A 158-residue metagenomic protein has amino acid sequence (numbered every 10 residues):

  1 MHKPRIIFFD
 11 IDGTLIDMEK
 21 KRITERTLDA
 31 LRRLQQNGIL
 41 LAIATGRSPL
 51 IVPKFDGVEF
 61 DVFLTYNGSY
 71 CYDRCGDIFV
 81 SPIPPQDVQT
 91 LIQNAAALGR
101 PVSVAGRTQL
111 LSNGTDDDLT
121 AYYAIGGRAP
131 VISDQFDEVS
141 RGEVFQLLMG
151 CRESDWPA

Functional and structural regions predicted by a protein language model:
H2, V58, G142: Structured loop/turn residues at beta-strand edges in well-structured enzyme cores
K3-K20: Asp-based phosphoryl-transfer active-site loop
F8-D10, Y70-D73, S140: Short, basic/glycine-rich phosphate-binding loops at helix/coil junctions that contact nucleotide phosphates
D12, G68, R152: Flexible loop residues that form catalytic and substrate-binding hotspots at small-molecule/glycan-binding clefts
I23-T24: A short acidic/small-residue loop/turn micro-motif
L28-L119: Active-site phosphate-binding/coordination module
N94, L98-P101, A105-A158: Conserved acidic, metal-coordinating active-site core of Asp-based, Mg2+-dependent phosphoryl-transfer enzymes
